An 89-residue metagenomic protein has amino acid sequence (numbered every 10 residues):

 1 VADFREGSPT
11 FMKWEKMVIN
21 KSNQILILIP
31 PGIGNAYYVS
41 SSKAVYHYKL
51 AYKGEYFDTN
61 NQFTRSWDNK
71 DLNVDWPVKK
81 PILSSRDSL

Functional and structural regions predicted by a protein language model:
V1-I25, S41-Y46, L50-L89: Non-catalytic, conserved peripheral segments adjacent to functional cores
S22, P30-G32: Tight coil/turn sites that cap or link beta-strands
I27, N35-S40: Short beta-strand His + acidic residue motifs that chelate non-heme Fe in jelly-roll/DSBH and cupin folds
